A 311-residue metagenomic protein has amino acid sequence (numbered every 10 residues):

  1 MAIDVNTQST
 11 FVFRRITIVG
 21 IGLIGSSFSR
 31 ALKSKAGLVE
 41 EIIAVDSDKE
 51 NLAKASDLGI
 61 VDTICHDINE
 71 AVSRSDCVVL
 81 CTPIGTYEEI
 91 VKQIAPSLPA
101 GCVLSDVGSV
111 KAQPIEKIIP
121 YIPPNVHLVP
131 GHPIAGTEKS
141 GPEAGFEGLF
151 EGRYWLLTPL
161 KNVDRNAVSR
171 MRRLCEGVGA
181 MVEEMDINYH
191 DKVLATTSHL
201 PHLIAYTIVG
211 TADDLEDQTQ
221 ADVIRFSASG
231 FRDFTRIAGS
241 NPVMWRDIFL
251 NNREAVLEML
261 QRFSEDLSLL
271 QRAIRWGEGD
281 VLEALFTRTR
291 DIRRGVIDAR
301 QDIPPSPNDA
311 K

Functional and structural regions predicted by a protein language model:
A2-S73: NAD(P)+-binding Rossmann beta1-loop-alpha1 motif at the extreme N-terminus of oxidoreductases
R15, E41, H127, Y154 (+1 more regions): Residues at the starts of beta-strands that form the adenosine-phosphate
I68-L98, C102-S105: Rossmann-like NAD(P)-binding element
I90-E143: Rossmann-like NAD(P)(H) cofactor-binding subdomain of soluble oxidoreductases
L149-R236: Internal alpha-helical scaffold of NAD(P)-dependent oxidoreductase catalytic cores
Q220-T289: Interdomain hinge/lid region at the active-site interface of Rossmann-like NAD(P)-dependent oxidoreductases
D291-K311: Long, positively charged, glycine-interspersed low-complexity recognition regions
